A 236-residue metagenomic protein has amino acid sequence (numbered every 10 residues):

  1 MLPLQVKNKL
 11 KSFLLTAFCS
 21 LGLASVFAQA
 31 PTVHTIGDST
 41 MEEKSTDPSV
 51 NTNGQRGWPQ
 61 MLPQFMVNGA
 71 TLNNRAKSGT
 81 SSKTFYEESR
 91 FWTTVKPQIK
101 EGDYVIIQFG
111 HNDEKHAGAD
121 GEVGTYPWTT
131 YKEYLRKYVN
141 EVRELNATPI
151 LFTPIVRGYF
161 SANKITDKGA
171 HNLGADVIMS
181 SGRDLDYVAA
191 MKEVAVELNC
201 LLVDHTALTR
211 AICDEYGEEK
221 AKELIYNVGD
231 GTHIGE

Functional and structural regions predicted by a protein language model:
M1-K9: N-terminal secretory signal peptides that target proteins for export/translocation
S12-A24: Bacterial N-terminal signal peptides
T16, T40, T153: Ser/Thr-centric signal marking residues that sit in or immediately flank functional binding/regulatory motifs
A28-A76, T93-V105: Serine-esterase "nucleophile elbow" of acetyl-processing enzymes
S39, S81, N112: Gly/Ser/Thr-rich beta-alpha loop segments that engage phosphate groups in nucleotides
E42-G54, A76-S89, A119-P127: Acidic/histidine-rich helix-loop elements that form or flank divalent-metal/phosphate-binding sites at the catalytic
R90-I234: Alpha-helical cap/lid subdomain in secreted, periplasmic, or secretory-pathway luminal O-acyl-processing enzymes
